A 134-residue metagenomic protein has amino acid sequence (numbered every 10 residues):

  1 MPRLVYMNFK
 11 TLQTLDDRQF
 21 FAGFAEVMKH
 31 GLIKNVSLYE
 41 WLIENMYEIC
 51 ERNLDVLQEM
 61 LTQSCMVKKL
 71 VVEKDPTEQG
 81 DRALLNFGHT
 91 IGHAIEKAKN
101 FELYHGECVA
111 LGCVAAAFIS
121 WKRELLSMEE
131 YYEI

Functional and structural regions predicted by a protein language model:
M1-Y47: A glycine/threonine-rich phosphate-anchoring loop and its flanking beta-alpha core in nucleotide/phosphate-binding
E40, N45-I134: Active-site segments that bind and position negatively charged phosphate/pyrophosphate groups
